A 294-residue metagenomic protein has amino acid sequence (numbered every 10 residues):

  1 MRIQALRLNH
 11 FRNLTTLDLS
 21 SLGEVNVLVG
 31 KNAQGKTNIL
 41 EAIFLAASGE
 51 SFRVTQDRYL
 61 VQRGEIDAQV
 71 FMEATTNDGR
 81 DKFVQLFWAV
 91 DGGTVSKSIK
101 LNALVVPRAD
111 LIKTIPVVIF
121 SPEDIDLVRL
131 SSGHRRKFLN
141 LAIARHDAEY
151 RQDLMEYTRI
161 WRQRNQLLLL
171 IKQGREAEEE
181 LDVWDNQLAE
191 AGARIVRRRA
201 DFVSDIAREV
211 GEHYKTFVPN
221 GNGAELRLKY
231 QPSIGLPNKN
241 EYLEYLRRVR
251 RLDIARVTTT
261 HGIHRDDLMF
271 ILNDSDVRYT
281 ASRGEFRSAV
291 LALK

Functional and structural regions predicted by a protein language model:
M1-K31, L45, K172-K294: Conserved NTPase motor "head" modules and their coupling/switch loops across ABC/AAA+ ATPases, GTPases, and GHKL ATPases
K36: Conserved lysine of the Walker
A47-H134, I143-Y150, A207-E212, K239-Y242 (+1 more regions): Nucleotide-state sensing region of NTPase/ATPase domains
D67, I115-V117, R136, R265-D267 (+1 more regions): Structural motif
S121-D126, L139-A144, G192-A193, D274-V277: Short hinge/gating elements
D126-L127, G133-D182, N186: Long, charged N-terminal accessory/stalk domains
